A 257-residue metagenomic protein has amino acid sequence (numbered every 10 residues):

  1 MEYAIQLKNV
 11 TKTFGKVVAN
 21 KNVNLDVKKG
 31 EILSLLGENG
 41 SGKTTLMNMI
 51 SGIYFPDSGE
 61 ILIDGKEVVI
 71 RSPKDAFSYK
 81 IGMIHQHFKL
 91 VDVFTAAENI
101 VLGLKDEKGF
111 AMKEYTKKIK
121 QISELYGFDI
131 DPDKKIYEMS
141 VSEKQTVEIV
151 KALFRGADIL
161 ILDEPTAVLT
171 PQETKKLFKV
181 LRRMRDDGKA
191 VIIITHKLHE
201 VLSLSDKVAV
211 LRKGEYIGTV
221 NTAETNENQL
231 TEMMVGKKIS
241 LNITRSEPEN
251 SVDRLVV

Functional and structural regions predicted by a protein language model:
E2-V257: Glycine-rich phosphate-binding loops of nucleotide-dependent enzymes
